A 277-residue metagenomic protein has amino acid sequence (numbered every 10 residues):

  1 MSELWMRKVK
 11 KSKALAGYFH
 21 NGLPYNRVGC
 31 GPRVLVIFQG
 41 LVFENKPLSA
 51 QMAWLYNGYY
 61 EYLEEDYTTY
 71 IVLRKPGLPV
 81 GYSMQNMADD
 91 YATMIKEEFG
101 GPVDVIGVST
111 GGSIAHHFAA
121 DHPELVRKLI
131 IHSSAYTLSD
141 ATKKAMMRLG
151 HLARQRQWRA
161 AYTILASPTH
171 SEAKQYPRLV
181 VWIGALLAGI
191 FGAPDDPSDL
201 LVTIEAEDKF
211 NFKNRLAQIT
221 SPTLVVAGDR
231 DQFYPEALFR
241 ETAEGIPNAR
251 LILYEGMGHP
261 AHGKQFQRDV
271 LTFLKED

Functional and structural regions predicted by a protein language model:
A14-L78: Conserved HGGG/HGGXW glycine-rich cap/lid loop of the alpha/beta-hydrolase fold
N86-D104: Conserved acidic catalytic loop of the alpha/beta-hydrolase fold
G107-G111, A115: Gly/Ala-rich beta-loop-alpha elbow adjacent to hydrolase catalytic centers
H116, A120, K128-Q157, D199: Flexible "cap/lid" loop of the alpha/beta hydrolase fold
D140-T142, A161-D208, R215: Conserved alpha/beta-hydrolase catalytic His-Asp/Glu region
I219, V225-A227, D231: Short beta-strand/loop motif that positions the catalytic acidic residue of the alpha/beta-hydrolase fold
Q232-L238: Conserved alpha/beta-hydrolase "acid-adjacent" motif
N248-D277: Catalytic active-site module of serine/aspartate enzymes centered on a nucleophile-bearing elbow/loop
